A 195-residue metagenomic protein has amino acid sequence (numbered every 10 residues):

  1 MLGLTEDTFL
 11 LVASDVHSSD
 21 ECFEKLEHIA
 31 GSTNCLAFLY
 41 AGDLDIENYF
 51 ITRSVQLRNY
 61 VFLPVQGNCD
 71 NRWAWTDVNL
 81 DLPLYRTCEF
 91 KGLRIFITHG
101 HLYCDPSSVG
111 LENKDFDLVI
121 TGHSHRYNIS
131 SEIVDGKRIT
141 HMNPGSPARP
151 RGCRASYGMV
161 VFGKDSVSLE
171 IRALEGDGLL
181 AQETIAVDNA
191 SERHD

Functional and structural regions predicted by a protein language model:
M1-G3, L84-G92, I129-D135: Short acidic-hydrophobic surface loop/beta-edge motif
M1-L57, N71, D77-V78, R154-S156 (+1 more regions): N-terminal active-site segment of His-dependent metallophosphoesterases
F9-L11, F96, V119: Hydrophobic positions in the central parallel beta-sheet of the AAA+
S14-S18, G42-I46, G67-D70, G100-L102 (+3 more regions): Active-site metal-binding loops of divalent metal-dependent hydrolases
F50-T52, A74-V78, P83, S107-V109 (+3 more regions): Short, well-ordered secondary-structure micro-motifs
N59-D115: Helix-adjacent hinge/juxtasegments
L63, R94, H101-E170: Conserved beta-sheet core of the metallophosphoesterase superfamily
G163-D195: Charged phosphate-binding loop/patch that engages nucleotide di/tri-phosphates or the phosphate backbone of nucleic
